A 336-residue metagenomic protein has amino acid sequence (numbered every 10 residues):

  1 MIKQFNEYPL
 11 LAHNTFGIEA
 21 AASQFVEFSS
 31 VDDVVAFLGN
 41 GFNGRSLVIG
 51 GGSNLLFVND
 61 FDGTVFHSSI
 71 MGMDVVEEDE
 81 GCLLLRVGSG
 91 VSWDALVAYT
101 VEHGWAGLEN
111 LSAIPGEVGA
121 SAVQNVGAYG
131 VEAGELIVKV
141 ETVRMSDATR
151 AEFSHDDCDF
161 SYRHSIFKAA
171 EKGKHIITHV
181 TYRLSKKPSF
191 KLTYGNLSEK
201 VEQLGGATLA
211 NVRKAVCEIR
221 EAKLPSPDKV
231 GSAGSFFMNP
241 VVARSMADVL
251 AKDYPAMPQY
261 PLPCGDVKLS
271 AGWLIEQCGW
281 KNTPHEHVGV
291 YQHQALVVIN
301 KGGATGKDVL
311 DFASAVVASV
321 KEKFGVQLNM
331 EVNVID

Functional and structural regions predicted by a protein language model:
M1-D147: Anion-binding (especially nucleotide phosphate/pyrophosphate-binding) glycine-rich loop and adjoining beta-alpha core
F5-N6, L11-I18, R150-K307, K323-D336: Phosphate/pyrophosphate- and phosphate-bearing ligand-binding catalytic cores of soluble enzymes
S30, G52, G116, A148 (+4 more regions): Residue-level signal for inorganic ion chemistry
F42-S46, V317-F324: A common structural junction motif
G88, E102, Q277, E322-K323: Residues at alpha-helix termini
T305-V320: His/Asp/Glu-rich mid-to-C-terminal helical/loop segments that flank catalytic regions of hydrolases
